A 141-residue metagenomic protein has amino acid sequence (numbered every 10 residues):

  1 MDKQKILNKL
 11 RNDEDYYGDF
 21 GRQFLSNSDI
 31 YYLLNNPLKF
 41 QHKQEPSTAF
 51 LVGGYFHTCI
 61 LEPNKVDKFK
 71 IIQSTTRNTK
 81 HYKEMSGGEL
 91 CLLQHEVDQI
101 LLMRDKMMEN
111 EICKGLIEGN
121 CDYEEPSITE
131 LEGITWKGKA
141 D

Functional and structural regions predicted by a protein language model:
M1-A140: Metal-dependent nuclease catalytic cores that hydrolyze phosphodiester bonds in DNA/RNA, characterized by
